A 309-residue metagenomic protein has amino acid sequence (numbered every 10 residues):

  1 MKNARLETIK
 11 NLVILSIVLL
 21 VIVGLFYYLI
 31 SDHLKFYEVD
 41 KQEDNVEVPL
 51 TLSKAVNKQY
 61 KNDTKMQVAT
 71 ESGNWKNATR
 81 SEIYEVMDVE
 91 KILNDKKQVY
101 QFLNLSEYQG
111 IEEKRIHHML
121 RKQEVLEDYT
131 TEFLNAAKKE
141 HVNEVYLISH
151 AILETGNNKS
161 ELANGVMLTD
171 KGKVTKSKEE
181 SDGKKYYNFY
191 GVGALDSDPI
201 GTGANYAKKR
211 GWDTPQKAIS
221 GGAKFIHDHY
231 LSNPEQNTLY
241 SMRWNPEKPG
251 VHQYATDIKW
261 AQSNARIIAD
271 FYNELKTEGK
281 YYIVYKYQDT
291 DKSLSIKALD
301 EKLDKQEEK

Functional and structural regions predicted by a protein language model:
K2-E38, D44, K176-K309: Non-catalytic cell-wall polysaccharide-engagement segments
K2-I9, I14, V23-F36, M66 (+6 more regions): Hydrophobic alpha-helical segments at protein termini of multi-pass membrane proteins
I30-D63: Extended non-core architectural segments that shape protein topology and connectivity
E47, T51, A55, Q59 (+2 more regions): Peptidoglycan-targeting cell-wall enzymes and recognition modules
V125-T131, H141-E144: Short, glycine/acidic-rich beta->alpha junctions
T131-N135, I148, S220, K224: Solvent-exposed, polar/charged alpha-helical surfaces in well-ordered, non-transmembrane soluble domains, broadly
L134, V142-N158: Short, functionally critical alpha-helical segments immediately adjacent to catalytic or ligand/cofactor-binding
